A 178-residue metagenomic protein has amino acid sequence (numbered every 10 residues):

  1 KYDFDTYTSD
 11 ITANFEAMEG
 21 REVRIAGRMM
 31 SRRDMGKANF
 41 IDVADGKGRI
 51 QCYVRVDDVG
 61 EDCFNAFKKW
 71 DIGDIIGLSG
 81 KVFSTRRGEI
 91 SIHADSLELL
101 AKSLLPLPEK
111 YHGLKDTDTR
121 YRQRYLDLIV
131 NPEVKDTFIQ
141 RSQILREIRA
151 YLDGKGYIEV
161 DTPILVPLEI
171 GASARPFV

Functional and structural regions predicted by a protein language model:
K1-V178: Class II aminoacyl-tRNA synthetase catalytic cores and aaRS-like
